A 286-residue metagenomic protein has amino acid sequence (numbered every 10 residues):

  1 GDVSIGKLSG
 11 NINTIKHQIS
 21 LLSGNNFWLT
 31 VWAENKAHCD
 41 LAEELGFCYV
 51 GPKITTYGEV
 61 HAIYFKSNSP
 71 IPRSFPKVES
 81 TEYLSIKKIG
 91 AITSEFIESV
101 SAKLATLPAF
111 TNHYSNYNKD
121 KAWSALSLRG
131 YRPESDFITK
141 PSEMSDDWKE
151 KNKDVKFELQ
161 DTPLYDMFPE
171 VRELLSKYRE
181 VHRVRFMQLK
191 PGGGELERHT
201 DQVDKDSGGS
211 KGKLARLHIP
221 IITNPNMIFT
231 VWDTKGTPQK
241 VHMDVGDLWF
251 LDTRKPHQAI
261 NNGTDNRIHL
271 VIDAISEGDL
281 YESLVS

Functional and structural regions predicted by a protein language model:
K7-L21: Conserved acetyl-CoA-binding loop-helix of GNAT-fold acetyltransferases
L22-W32: Conserved GNAT acetyl-CoA-binding A-motif
T30, C48-A62: Conserved catalytic-core motifs of GNAT/GCN5-like acyltransferases
A33-G51: Conserved active-site alpha-helix within GNAT-family acetyltransferase domains
P72-Y178: Non-heme Fe(II)/2-oxoglutarate
A215-P220, L248-F250, T264-Y281: A short hydrophobic beta-strand segment most commonly corresponding to one strand of the jelly-roll/cupin
P220-D244: A short beta-strand-loop-beta hairpin characteristic of the jelly-roll/cupin
V241-P256: Conserved metal-binding segment of the jelly-roll/cupin
